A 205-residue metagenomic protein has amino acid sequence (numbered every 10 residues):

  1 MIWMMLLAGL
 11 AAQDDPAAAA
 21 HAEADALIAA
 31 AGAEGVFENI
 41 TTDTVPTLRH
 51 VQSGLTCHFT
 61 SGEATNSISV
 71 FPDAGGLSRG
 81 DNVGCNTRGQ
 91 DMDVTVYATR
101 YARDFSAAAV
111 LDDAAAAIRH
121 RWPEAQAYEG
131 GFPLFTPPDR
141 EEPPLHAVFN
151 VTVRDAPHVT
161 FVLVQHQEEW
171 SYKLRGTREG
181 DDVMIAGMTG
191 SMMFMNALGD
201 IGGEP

Functional and structural regions predicted by a protein language model:
I2-A11: Sec-dependent N-terminal signal peptides
D14-G84: N-terminal "mature-domain start" segment
V70-F71, G89, A98-A102, A114 (+4 more regions): A mature extracytoplasmic/lumenal domain signature
S78-N82, D93, D155-V162: Short, surface-exposed coil-to-beta transition loops
G80-D113: A short acidic-to-branched-hydrophobic micro-motif
E124-L163: Signature of long, low-cysteine stretches enriched in small and polar/charged residues
A156-T177: Extended hydrophobic
K173-P205: Surface-exposed amphipathic alpha-helical segments
